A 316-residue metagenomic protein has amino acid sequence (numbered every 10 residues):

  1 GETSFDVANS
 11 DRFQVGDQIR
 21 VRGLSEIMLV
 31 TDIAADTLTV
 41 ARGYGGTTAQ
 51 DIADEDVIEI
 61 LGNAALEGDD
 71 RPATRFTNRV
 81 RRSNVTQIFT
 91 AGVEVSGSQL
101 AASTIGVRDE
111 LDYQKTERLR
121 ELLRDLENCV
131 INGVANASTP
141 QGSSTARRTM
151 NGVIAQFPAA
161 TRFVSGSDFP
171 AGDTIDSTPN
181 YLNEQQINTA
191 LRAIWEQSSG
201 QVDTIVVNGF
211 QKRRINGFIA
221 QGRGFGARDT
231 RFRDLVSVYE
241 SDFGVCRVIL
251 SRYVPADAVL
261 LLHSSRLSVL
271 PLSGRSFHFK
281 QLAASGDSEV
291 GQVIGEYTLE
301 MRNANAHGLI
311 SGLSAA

Functional and structural regions predicted by a protein language model:
G1, N9, V15, L24 (+6 more regions): Repetitive beta-strand solenoid architecture
G1-I52: Autoprocessing Asn-cyclization modules and mimics
D6-A8, R22, T31, A41-G43 (+5 more regions): A structural detector for beta-sheet-dominated domains
R12-G16, I27-M28, T47-Q50, R213-I215 (+3 more regions): Short, surface-exposed beta-strand/loop "edge" segments at domain boundaries and coil↔beta transitions
V15, R20, T31-D32, D54-R81: An N-terminal, globular interaction/scaffold subdomain
Y44, G209-Q211, R252: Short, flexible loop/turn elements at secondary-structure junctions
D70-A159, I187, L191-R214, V248 (+1 more regions): Long, contiguous amphipathic alpha-helices that act as assembly "spine/axial" helices in icosahedral shell and virion
S83-Q87, R108-D109, T116, T145-L182 (+1 more regions): Sequence/fold signature of self-assembling virion shell proteins
